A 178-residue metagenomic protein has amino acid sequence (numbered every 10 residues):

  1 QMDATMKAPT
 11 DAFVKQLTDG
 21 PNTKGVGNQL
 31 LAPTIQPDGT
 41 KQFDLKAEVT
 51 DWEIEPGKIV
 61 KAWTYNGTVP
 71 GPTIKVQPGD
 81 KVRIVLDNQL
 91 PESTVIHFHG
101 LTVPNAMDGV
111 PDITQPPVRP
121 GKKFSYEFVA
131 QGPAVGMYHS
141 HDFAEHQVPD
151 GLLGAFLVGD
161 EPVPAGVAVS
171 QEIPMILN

Functional and structural regions predicted by a protein language model:
Q1-D51: Intrinsically disordered, low-complexity terminal tails/loops enriched in metal-binding residues
K24-V26, D38, P56, N66 (+2 more regions): Feature targets compositionally biased, intrinsically disordered low-complexity regions with long contiguous runs
Q42-V158: Histidine- and aromatic-enriched segments that form or immediately flank copper-ligand environments
G159-V163: Extracellular interdomain linker/stem segments of modular secreted and single-pass surface proteins
Q171-N178: Acidic-aromatic/histidine active-site loop/patch
